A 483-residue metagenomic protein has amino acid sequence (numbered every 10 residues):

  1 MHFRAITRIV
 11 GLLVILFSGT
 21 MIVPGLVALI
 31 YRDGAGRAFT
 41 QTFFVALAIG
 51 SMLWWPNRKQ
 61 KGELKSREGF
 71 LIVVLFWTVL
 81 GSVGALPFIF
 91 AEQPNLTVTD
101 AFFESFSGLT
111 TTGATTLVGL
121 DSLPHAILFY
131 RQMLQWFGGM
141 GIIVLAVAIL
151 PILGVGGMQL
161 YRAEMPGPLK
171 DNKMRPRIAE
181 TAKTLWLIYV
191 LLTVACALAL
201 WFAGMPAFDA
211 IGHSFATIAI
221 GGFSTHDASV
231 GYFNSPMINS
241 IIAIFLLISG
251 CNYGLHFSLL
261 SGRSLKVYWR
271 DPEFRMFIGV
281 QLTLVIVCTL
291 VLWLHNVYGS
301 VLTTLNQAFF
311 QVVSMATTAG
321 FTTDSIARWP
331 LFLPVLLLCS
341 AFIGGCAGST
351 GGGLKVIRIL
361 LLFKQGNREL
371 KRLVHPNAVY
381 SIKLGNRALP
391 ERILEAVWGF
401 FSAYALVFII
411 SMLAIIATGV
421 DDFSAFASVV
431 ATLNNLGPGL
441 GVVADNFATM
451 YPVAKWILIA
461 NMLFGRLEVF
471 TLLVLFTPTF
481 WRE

Functional and structural regions predicted by a protein language model:
M1-E483: Membrane-proximal intracellular helices of multi-pass ion channels
